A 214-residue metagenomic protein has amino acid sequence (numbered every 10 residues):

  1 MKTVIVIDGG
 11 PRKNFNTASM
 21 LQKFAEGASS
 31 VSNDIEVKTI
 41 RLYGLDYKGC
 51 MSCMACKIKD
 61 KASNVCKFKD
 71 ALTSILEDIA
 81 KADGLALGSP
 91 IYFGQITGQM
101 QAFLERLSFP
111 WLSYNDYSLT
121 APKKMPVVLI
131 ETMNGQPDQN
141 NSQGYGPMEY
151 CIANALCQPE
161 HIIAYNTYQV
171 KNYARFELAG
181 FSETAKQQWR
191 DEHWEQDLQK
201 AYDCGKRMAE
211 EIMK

Functional and structural regions predicted by a protein language model:
M1-D116, G180-K214: N-terminal beta1-alpha1-beta2 submodule of the flavodoxin-like/Rossmannoid cofactor-binding fold
T39-R41, F68, L129, H161-A164: Structural signal for conserved beta-strand scaffold positions within catalytic alpha/beta enzyme cores
G44-Y47, L119-P122, A155-G180: Mobile beta-alpha loop/short-helix "lid" or hinge segments that flank ligand
G84-L87, G135, K171-L178: A general structural signal for short secondary-structure boundary/capping elements
Y92-G94, G135-Q136, Y168-Q169: Short, catalytically relevant binding-site loops at active-site mouths
G98-Q99, L112-I163: Short, glycine-/small-residue-rich phosphate/pyrophosphate-handling segment
